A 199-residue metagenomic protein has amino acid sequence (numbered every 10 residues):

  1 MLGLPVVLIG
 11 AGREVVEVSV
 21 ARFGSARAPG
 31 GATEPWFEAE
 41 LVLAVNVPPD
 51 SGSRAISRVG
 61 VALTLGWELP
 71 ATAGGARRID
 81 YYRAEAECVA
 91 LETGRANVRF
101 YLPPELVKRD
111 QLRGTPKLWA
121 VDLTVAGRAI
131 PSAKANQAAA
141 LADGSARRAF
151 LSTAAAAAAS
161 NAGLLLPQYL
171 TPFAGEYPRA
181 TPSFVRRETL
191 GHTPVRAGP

Functional and structural regions predicted by a protein language model:
M1-P5: Bacterial N-terminal signal peptides
V6-T33, S160-P199: Short, compositionally biased P/S/T/A/G/V-rich stretches that sit at domain boundaries
L8-F23, A32-W36, I56, L106-A120 (+1 more regions): A broad structural signal for short, well-ordered beta-strand segments within beta-sheet-rich domains
R22-A28, V47, Y81-A86: Short structured motifs
P29-P48, R54-G60, V98-L102, L190: Contiguous beta-strand segments within globular domains
S51-L118: Structured domain cores in non-transmembrane regions
R58-G66, E105-P172: Internal, hydrophobic beta-strand segments that form the core of beta-sheet-rich folds
